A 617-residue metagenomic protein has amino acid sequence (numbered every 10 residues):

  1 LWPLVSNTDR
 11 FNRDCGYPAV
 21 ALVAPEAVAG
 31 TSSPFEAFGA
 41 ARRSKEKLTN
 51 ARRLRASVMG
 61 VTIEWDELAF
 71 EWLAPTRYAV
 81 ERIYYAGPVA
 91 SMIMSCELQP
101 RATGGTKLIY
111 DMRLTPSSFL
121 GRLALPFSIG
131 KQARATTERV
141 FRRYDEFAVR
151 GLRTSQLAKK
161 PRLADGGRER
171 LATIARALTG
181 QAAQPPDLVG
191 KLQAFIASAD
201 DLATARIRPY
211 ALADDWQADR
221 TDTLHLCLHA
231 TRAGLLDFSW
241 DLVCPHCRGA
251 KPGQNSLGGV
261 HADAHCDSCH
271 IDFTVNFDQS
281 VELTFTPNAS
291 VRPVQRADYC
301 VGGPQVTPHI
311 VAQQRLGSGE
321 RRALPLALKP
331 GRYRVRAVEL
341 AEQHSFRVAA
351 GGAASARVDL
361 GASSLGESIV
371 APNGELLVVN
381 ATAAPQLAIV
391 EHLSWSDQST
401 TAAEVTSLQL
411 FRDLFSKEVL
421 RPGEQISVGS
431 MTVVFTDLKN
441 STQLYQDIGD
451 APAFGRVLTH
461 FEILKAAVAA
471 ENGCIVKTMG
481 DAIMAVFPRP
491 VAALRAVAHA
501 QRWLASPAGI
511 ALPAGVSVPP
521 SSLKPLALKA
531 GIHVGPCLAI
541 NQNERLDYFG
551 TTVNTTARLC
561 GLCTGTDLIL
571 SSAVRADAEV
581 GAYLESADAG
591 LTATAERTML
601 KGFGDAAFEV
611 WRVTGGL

Functional and structural regions predicted by a protein language model:
L1-S44: Hydrophobic ligand-binding cavity/cleft-lining segments
R55-K107, R113-P116: Hydrophobic-ligand binding "helix-grip"
R113-P161: A conserved amphipathic terminal alpha-helix motif
H229-Y299: Cys/His-rich short segments
R292-Q398: N-terminal accessory interaction module
A341, S517, G565-L617: Intrinsically disordered, glycine/charged-rich C-terminal tails and inter-domain linkers that flank nucleotidyl cyclase
E418, P422-H499, I510, V516: Catalytic NTP-binding/metal-coordinating core of nucleotidyl cyclase/transferase enzymes
Q425, E471-T478, W503-H533, T598: Catalytic core regions of nucleotide second-messenger enzymes
